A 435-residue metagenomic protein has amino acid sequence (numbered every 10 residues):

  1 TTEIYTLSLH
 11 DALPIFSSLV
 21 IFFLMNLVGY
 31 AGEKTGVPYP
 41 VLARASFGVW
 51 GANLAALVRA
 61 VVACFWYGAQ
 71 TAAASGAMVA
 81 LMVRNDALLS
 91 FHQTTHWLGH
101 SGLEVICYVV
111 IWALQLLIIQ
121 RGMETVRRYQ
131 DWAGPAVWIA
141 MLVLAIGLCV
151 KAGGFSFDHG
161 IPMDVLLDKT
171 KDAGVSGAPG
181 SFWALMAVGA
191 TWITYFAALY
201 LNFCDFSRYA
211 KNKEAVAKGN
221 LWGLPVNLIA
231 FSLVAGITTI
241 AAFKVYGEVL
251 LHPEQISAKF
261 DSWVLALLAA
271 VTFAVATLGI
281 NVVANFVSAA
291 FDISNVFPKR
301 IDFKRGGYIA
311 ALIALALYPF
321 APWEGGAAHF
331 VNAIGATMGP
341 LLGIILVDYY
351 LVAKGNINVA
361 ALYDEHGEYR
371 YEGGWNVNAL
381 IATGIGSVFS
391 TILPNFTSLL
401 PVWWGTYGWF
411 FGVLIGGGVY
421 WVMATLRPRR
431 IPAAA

Functional and structural regions predicted by a protein language model:
T1-D11: Single conserved hydrophobic/aromatic residue that forms the stacking wall/gate of nucleotide- or nucleobase-binding
F16-L24, V58-Q70, P135-K151, T191-A198 (+2 more regions): Selective recognition of specific alpha-helical transmembrane segments in multi-pass small-molecule
G29-Y30, S46, L54, A80 (+6 more regions): Membrane-water interface regions at transmembrane-helix termini and the short interhelical loops of multi-pass membrane
A56, V83-Q120, P135-L144, V188-F203 (+3 more regions): Transmembrane alpha-helical segments of multi-pass small-molecule transport proteins
V58, A69, I106-K151, I161-M163 (+4 more regions): Membrane-interface loop-to-helix entry segments
T71, S75-R84, A136-A173, Y195 (+3 more regions): Hydrophobic alpha-helical segments and their helix-loop junctions in multi-pass secondary transporters
C107-Y108, G147-A152, L167-T238, W263-V283 (+1 more regions): Hydrophobic, membrane-embedded alpha-helices of multi-pass small-molecule transporters
A136, L342-V422, L426, A433-A434: C-terminal membrane-solvent junction of multi-pass transporters and transport-like membrane proteins
